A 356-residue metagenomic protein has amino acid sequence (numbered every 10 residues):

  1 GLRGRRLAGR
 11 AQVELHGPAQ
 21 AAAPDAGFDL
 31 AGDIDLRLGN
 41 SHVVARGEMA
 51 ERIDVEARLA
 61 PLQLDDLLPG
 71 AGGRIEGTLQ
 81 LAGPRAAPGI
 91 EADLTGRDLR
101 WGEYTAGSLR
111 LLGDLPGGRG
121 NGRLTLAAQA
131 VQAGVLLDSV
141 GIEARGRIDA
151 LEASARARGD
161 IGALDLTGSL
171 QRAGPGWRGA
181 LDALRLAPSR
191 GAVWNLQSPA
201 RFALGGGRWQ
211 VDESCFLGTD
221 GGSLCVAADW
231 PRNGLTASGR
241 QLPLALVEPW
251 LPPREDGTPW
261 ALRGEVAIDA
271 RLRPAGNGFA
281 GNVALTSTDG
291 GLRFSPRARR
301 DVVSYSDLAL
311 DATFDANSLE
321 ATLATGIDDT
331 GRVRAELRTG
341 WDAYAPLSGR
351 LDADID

Functional and structural regions predicted by a protein language model:
G1-D356: Interface amphipathic segments
